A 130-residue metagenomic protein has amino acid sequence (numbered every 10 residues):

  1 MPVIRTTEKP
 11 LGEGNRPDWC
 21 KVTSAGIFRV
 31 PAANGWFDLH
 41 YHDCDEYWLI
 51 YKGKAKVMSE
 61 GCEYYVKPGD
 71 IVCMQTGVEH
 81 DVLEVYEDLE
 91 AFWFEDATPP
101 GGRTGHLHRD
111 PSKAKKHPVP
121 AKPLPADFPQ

Functional and structural regions predicted by a protein language model:
P2-L39, D96: A short glycine-rich, His/Asp/Glu-containing loop-to-beta-strand
L39-Y41, E84: Non-cytosolic beta-sheet module surface loops
Y41-V57: Short, conserved beta-strand element in jelly-roll/cupin
I50-Y51, M58, L83, F92: Beta-strand residues in well-ordered beta-sheet regions across diverse protein folds
G61-T76: Short acidic-glycine-tyrosine-enriched beta hairpin
T76-R103: Ligand-binding loop in jelly-roll beta-barrel domains
G101-Q130: Acidic/histidine-enriched, glycine/proline-rich intrinsically disordered or flexible terminal extensions
